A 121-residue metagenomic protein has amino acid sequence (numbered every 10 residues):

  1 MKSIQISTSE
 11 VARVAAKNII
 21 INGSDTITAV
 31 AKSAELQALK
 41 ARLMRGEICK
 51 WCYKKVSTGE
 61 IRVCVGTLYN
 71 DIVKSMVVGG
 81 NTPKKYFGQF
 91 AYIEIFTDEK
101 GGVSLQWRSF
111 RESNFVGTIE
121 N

Functional and structural regions predicted by a protein language model:
M1-E60: Short glycine-rich, low-complexity segments
K32-M44, V73-K85, T118: Short linear motifs in intrinsically disordered
I48-K50, V65, E112: Conserved beta-strand residues within beta-sheet cores
C49, F90, R108: A broad, low-specificity signal marking well-ordered, structured residues that form hydrophobic/aromatic
K55, E60-G101: Short, conserved turn/kink motifs that form compact alpha/beta structural patches or helix kinks used as
D71-K74, D98-N121: Structured surface patches comprising rigid loops and adjacent beta-strands/short helices at the edges of well-ordered
